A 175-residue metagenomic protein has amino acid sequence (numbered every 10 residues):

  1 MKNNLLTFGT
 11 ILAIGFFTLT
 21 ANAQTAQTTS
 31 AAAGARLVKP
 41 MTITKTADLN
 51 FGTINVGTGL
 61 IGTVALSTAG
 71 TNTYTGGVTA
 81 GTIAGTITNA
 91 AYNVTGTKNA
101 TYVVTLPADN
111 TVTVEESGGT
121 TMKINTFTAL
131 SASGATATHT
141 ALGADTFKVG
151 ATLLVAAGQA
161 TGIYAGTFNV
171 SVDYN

Functional and structural regions predicted by a protein language model:
M1-G9: Bacterial N-terminal signal peptides that target proteins for export
T7, L19, V170-S171: Short, low-complexity polar/charged micro-motifs in intrinsically disordered terminal tails
T10-I11, A21: Cleavable N-terminal signal peptides
F17-Q24: Sec/Tat signal peptide C-region and signal peptidase I cleavage site
N22, T128-L130, T138: Serine/threonine-rich, low-complexity intrinsically disordered segments
Q24-L106, H139-N175: N-terminal small/polar-rich segments of proteins
V94-S133: Contiguous segments within soluble domain cores/interaction surfaces
